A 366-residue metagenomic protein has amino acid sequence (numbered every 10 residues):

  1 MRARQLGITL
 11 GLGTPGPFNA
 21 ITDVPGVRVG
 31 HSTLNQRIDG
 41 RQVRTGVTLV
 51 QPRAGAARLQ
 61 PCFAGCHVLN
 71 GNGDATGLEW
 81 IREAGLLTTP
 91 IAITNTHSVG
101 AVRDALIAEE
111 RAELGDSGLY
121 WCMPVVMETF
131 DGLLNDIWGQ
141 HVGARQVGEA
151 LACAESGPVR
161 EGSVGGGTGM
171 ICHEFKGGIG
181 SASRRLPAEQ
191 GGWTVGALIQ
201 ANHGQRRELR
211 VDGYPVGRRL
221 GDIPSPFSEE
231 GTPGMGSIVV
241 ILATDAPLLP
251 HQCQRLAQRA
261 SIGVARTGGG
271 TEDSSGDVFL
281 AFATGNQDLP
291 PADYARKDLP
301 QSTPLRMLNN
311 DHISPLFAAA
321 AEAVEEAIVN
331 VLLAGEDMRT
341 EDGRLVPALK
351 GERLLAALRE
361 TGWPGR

Functional and structural regions predicted by a protein language model:
M1-R366: Alpha/propeptide regions of enzymes that mature by internal proteolysis
